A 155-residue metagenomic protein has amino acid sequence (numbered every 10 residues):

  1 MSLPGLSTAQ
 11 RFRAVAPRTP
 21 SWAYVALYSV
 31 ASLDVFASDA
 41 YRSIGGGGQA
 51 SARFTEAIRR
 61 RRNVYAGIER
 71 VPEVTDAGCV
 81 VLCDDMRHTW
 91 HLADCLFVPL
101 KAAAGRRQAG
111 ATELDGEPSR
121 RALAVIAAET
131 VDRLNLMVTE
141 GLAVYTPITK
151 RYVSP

Functional and structural regions predicted by a protein language model:
S2-P155: Macromolecular interaction modules
